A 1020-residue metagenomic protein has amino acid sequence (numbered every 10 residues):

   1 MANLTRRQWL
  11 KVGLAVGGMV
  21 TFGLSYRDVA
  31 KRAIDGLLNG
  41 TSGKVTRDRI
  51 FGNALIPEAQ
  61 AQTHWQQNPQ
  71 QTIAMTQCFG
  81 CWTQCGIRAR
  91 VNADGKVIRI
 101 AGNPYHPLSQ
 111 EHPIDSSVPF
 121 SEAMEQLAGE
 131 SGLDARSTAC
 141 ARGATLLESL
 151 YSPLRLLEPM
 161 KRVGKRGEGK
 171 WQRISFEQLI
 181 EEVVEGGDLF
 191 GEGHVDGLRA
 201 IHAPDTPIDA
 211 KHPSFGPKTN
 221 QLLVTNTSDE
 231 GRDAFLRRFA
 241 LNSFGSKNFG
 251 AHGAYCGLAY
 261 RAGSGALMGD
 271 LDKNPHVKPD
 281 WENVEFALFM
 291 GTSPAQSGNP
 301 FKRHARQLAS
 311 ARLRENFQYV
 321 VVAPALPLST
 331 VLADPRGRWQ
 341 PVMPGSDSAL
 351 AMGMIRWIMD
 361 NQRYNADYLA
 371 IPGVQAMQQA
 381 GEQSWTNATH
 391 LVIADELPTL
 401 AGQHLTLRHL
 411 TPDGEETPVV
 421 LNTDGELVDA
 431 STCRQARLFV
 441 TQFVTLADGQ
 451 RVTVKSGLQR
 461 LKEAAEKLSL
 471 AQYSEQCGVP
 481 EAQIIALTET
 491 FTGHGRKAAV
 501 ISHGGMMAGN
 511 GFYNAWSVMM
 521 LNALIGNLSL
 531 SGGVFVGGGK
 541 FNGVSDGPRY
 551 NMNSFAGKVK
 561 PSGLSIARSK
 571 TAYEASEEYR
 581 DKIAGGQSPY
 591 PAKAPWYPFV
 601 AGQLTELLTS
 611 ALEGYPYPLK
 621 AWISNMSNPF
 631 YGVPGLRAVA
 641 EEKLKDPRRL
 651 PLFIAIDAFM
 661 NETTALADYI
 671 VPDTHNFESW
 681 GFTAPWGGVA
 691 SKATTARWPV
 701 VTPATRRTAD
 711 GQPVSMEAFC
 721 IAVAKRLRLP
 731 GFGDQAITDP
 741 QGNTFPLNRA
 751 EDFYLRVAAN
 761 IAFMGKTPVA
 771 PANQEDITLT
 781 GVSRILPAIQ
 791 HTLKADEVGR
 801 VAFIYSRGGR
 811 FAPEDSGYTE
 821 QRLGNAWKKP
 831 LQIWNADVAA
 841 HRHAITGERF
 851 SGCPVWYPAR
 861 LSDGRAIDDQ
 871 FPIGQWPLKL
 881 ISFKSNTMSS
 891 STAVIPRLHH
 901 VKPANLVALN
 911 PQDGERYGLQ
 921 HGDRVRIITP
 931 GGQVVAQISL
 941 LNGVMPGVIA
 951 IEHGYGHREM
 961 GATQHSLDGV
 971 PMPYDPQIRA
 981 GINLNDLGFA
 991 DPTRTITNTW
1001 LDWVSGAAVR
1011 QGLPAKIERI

Functional and structural regions predicted by a protein language model:
A2-A366, I371-Q375, Q379-L438, Q472 (+7 more regions): N-terminal export/assembly segments and adjacent metallocofactor-ligating motifs of anaerobic energy-metabolism
G23, V701-A772, T892, R897-A908 (+1 more regions): Long, contiguous, secondary-structure-rich segments that constitute the structural scaffold of globular domains
A30-G36, I98-R99, F249, R363-L369 (+9 more regions): Acidic/polar loop patches that form or flank catalytic/metal-binding clefts of enzymes that bind anionic ligands
R155-D205, N361-E481, V559-A592, V701-A844 (+3 more regions): N-terminal leader/propeptide and maturation segments of large enzyme subunits in energy/redox metabolism and hydrolases
A203-T219, Q476-S502, W516: Gly/Pro-rich turn-and-neighbor structural signature
L222-E230, Q472-V479, S502-N510, G538-G543 (+1 more regions): Conserved short loop/turn motifs at secondary-structure junctions
L236-F317, V321-V322, A349, A436-T445 (+7 more regions): Extended redox/cofactor-interaction regions of prokaryotic respiratory oxidoreductases
A667-P699: Flexible glycine/proline-rich, aromatic-decorated loop/lid segments
